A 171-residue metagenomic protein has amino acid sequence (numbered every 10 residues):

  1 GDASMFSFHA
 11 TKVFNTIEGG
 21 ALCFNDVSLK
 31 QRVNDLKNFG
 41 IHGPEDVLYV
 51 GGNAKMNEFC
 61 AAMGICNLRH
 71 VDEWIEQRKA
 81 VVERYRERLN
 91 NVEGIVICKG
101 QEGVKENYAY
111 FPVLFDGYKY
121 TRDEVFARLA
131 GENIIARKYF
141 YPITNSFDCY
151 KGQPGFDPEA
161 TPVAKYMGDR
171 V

Functional and structural regions predicted by a protein language model:
G1-D2, D26-S28: Catalytic PLP-binding core of fold-type I/II PLP enzymes
G1-F14, G43-L48: Conserved active-site segment immediately N-terminal to the catalytic lysine that forms the internal aldimine
A3, A21-L22, H42, N53: Gly/Ser/Thr-rich beta-alpha loop segments that engage phosphate groups in nucleotides
F6-S7, G20-D26, I65: Short beta-strand-to-turn element immediately C-terminal to the catalytic PLP-Schiff-base lysine in fold type I
I17: Zn2+-dependent peptidoglycan hydrolase active-site motif and core
V27-V171: PLP-dependent aminotransferase class I/II
